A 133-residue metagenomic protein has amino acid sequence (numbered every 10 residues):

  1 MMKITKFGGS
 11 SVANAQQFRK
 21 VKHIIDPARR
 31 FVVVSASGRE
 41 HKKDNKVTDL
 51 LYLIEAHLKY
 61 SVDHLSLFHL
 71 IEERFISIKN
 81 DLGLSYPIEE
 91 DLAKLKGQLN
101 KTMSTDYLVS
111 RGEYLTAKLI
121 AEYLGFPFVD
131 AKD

Functional and structural regions predicted by a protein language model:
M1-D133: Nucleotide/pyrophosphate-binding catalytic subdomain
